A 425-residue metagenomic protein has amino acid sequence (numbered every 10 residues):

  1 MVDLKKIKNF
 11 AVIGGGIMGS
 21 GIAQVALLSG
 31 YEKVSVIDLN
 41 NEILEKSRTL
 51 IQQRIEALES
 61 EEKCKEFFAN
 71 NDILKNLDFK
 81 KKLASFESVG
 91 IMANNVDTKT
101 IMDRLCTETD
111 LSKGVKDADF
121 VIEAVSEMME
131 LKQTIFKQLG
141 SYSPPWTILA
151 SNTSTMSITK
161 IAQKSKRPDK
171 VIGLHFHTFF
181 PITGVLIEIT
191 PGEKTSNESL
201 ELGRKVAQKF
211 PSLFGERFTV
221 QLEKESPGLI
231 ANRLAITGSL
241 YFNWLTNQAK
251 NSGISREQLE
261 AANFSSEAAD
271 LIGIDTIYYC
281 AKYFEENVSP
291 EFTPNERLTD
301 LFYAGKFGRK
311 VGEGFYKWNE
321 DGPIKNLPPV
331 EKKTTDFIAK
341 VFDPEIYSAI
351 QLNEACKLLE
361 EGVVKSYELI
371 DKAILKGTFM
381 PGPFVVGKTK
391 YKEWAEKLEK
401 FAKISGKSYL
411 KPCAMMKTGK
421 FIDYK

Functional and structural regions predicted by a protein language model:
M1-K81, Q138, Y142, K209: NAD(P)+-binding Rossmann beta1-loop-alpha1 motif at the extreme N-terminus of oxidoreductases
V2-K8, V12, G30-Y31, E201 (+3 more regions): NAD(P)-dependent Rossmann-like dehydrogenase/reductase catalytic/cofactor-binding core
L27-L28, G114, F179-G184: Short, flexible turn/loop "capping" segments at secondary-structure junctions
Y31, S143-T147, D169: A short helix->loop->beta-strand "cap" motif at the edges of active sites that frequently abuts
L39-E45, A57-L149, M156-K160: Rossmann-like NAD(P)-binding element
V125, I148-R233: Rossmann-fold dinucleotide-binding core
